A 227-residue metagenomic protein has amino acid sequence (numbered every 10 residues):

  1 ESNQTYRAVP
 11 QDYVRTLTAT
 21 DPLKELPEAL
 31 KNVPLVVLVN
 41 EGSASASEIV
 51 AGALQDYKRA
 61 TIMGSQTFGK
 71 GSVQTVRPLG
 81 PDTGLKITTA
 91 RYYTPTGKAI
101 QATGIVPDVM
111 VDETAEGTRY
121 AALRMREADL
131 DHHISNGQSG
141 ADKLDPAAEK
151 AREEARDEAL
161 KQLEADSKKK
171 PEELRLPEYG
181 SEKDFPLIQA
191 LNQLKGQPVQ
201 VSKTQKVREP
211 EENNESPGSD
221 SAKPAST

Functional and structural regions predicted by a protein language model:
E1-T227: C-terminal "post-core" interaction segments
